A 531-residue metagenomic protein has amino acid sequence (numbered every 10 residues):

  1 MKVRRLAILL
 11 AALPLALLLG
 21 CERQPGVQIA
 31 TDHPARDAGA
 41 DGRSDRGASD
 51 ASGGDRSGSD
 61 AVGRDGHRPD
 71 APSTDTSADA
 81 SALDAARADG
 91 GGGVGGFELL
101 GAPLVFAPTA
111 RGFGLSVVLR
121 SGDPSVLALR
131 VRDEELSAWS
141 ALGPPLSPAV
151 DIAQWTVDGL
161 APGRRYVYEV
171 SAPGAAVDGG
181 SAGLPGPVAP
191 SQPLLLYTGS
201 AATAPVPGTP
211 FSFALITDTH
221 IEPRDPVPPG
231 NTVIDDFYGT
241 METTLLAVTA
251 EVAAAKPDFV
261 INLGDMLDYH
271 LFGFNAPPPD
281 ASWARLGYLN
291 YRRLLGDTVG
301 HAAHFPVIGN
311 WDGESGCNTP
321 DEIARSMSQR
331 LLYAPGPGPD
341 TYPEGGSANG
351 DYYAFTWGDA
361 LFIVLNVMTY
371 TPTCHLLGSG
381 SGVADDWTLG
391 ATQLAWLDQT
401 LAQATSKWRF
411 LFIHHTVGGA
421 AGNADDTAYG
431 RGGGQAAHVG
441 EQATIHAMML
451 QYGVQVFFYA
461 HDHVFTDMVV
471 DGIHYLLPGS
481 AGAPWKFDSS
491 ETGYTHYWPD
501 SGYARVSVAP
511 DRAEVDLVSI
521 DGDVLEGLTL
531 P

Functional and structural regions predicted by a protein language model:
I8-L18: Bacterial N-terminal signal peptides
L17-G95, D178: Ser/Thr-rich, Pro/Gly/Ala-heavy low-complexity intrinsically disordered linkers and tails of secreted extracellular
V94-G208: Short, surface-exposed linear motifs at loops/turns and structural transition points
G112, S121, G183-D280: N-terminal active-site segment of His-dependent metallophosphoesterases
G174, A182-A201, G273-T405, T427-A436 (+3 more regions): Extended active-site neighborhood of metal-dependent phosphoesterases/phosphodiesterases
P210-G230, D359-T373, F410-F412, I473-S480: Active-site-proximal beta-strand elements of phosphoester/diester hydrolases
L263-L267, A404-G422: Short acidic, glycine-rich surface-loop motifs adjacent to enzyme active sites
S501-P531: A short C-terminal boundary segment appended to hydrolase-like catalytic domains
